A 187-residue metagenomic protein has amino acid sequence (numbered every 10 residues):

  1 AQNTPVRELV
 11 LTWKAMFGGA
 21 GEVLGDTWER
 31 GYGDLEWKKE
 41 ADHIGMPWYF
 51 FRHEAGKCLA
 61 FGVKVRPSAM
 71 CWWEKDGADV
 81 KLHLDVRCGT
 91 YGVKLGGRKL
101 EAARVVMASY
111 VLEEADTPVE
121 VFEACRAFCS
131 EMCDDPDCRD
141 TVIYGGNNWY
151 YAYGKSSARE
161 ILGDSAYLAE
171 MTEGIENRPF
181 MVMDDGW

Functional and structural regions predicted by a protein language model:
A1-F180: Carbohydrate-recognition beta-sandwich/jelly-roll modules in extracellular/periplasmic carbohydrate-active proteins
P179-W187: Short, solvent-exposed turn/loop segments enriched in Gly/Ser/Thr/Pro and often Arg
